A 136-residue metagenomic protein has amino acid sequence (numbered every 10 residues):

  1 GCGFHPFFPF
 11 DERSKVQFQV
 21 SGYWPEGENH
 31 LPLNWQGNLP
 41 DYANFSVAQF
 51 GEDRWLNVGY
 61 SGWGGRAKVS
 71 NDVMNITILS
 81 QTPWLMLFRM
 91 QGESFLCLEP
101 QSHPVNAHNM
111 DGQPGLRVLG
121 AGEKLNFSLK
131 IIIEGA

Functional and structural regions predicted by a protein language model:
G1-G3: Short, hydrophobic/aromatic beta-strand segments
H5, L98, G122: A residue-level signal for conserved active-site and pocket-lining positions in enzyme catalytic cores
P6-F10, S102-P104, I131-G135: Beta-strand elements of well-folded, non-transmembrane domains
P6-S80: Active-site/ligand-binding surface loops and adjacent short beta/alpha elements that line catalytic pockets across
S70-V105: Glycine-rich active-site loops that engage anionic ligands at enzyme catalytic sites
V105-G112: Short beta-strand and strand-turn-strand segments in soluble, beta-rich domains
V118-G135: Short Pro-Gly-centered flexible turn/kink motifs
